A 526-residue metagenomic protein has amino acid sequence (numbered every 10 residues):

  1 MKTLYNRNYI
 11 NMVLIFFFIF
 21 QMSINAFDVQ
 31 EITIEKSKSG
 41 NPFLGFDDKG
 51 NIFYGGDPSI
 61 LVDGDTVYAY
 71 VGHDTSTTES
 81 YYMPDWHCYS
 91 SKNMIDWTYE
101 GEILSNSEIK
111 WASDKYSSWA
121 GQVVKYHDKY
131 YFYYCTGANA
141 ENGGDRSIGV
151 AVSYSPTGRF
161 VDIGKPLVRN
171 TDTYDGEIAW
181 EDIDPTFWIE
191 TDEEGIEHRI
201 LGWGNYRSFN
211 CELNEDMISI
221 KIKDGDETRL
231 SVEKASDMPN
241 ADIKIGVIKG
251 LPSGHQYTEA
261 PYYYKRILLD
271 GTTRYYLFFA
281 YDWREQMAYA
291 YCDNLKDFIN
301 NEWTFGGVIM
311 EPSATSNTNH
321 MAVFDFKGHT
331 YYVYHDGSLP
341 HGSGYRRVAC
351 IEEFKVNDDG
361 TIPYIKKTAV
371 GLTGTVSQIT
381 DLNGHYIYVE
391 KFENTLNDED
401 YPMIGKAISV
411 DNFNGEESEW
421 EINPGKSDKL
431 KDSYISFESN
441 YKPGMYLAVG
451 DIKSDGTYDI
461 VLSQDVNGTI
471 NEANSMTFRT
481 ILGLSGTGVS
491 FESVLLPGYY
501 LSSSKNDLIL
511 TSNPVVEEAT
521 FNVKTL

Functional and structural regions predicted by a protein language model:
M1-N6: N-terminal secretory signal peptides that target proteins for export/translocation
N8-N25: Sec-dependent N-terminal signal peptides of Gram-positive bacterial secreted proteins and lipoproteins
F27-S118, V124-I183, I189-S253, I267-A314 (+3 more regions): Beta-rich carbohydrate-recognition and catalytic domains
G55-D57, S118-A120, D182-D184, T258-P261 (+4 more regions): Conserved positions at the start
S313-N317, E472: Extracellular carbohydrate recognition and processing domains and analogous Trp-centered ligand-binding platforms
S316, H320-D325, Y331: Active-site/pore-lining binding-face segments in mid-to-C-terminal subdomains
T373-L526: Lectin-like carbohydrate-binding module/patch detector with strong preference for beta-trefoil
